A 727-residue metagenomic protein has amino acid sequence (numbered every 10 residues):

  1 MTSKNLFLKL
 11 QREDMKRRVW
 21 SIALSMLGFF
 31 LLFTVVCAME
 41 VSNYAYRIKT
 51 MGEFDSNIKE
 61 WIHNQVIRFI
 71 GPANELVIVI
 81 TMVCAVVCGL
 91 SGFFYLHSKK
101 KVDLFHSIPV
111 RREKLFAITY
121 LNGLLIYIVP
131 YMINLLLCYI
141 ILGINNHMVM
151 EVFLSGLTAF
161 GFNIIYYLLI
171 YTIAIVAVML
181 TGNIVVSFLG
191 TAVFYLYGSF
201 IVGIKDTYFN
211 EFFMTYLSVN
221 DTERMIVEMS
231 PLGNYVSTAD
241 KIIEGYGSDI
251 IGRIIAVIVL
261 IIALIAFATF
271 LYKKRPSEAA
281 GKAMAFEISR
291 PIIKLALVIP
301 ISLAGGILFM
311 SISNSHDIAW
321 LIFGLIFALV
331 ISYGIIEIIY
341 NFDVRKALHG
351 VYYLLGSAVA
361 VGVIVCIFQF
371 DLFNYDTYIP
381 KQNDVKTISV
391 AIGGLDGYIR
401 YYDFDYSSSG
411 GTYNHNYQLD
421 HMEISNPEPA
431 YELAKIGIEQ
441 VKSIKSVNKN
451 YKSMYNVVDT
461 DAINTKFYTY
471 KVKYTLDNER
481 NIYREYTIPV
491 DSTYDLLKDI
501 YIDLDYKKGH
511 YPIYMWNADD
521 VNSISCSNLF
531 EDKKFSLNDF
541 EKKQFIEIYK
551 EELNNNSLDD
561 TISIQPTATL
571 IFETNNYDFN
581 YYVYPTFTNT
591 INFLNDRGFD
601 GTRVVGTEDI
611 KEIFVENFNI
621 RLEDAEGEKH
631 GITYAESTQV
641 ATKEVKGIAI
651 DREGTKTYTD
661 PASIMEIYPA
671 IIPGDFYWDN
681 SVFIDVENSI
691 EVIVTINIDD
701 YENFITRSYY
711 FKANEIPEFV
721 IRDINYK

Functional and structural regions predicted by a protein language model:
M1-M26: Aromatic- and glycine-rich beta-strand/loop motifs that create alpha-glucan
K4, E40-F69, L196-L271, R275-I288 (+3 more regions): Terminal transmembrane helical anchor/hairpin motif
I67, G71-N74, N122-G182, V186 (+1 more regions): Secretory targeting signals
P72-K101, Y120: Long, hydrophobic alpha-helical segments
R111-G123: Membrane-interface alpha-helices at helix entry/exit sites of multi-pass transporters
V185-G198, I326, H349-V361: Central hydrophobic cores of alpha-helical transmembrane segments in multi-pass integral membrane proteins
L295-I301, G334-D376: Internal/C-terminal transmembrane anchor helices
G350-S357, I367-K727: Function-determining sites in protein domains
